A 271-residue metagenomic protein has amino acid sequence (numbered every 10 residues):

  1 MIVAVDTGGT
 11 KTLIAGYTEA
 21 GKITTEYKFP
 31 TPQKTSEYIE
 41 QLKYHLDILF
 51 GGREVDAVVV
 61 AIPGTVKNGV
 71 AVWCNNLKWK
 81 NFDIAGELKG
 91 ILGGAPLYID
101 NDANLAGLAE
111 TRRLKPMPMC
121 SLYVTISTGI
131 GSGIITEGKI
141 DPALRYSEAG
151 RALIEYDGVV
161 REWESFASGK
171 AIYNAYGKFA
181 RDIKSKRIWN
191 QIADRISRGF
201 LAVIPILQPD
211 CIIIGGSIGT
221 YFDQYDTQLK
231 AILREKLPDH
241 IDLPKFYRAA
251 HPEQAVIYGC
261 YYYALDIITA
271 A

Functional and structural regions predicted by a protein language model:
I2-D6, A57-V59, Y98, S121-T125 (+2 more regions): Short glycine-aspartate micro-motif
T10: Conserved Rossmann-like nucleotide-cofactor binding loop
A15-E19, K28, T35-Y38, Y98-D100 (+4 more regions): Glycine/GP-enriched mid-protein hinge/lid loop-to-helix segment characteristic of carbohydrate kinases
G21-I23: Residue-level signal for glycine
Y27-D56, V160-K230, I241-I257: Adenine-nucleotide phosphate-binding core of ATP-dependent small-molecule kinases
P32, S36-D47, R53-V58, T65-C120 (+1 more regions): Glycine-rich phosphate-binding loop and adjoining helix at the ATP-binding site of ATP-dependent phosphoryl-transfer
L46, A264-A271: Short, hydrophobic alpha-helical segments
L77, Y98-N104, T125-I126, Y247-Q254: Active-site nucleophile and cofactor-binding loops and adjacent substrate-binding regions of central metabolic enzymes
